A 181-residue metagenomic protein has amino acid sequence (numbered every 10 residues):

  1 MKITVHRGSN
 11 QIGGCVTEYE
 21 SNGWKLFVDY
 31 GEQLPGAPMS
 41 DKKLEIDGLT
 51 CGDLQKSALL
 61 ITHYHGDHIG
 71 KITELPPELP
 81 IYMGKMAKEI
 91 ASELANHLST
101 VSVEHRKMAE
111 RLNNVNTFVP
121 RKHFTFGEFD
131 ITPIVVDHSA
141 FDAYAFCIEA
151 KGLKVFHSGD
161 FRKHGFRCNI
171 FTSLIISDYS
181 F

Functional and structural regions predicted by a protein language model:
M1-Q11, C15-A58, D67-F181: His/Asp/Glu-rich metal-coordinating catalytic cores of metallo-dependent phosphodiesterases/hydrolases acting on
H63: Conserved G/P- and acidic residue-centered "switch" motifs that form tight phosphate/ATP-binding loops in soluble
